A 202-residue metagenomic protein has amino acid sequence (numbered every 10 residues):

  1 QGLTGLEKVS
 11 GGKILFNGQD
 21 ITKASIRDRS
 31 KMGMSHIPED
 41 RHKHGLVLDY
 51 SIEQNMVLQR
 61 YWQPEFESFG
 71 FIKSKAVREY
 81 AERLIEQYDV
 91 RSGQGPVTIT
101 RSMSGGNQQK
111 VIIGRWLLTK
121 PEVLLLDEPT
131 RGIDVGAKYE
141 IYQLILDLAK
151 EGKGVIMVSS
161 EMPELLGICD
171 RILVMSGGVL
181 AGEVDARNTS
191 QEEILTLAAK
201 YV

Functional and structural regions predicted by a protein language model:
Q1-V202: Glycine-rich phosphate-binding loops of nucleotide-dependent enzymes
